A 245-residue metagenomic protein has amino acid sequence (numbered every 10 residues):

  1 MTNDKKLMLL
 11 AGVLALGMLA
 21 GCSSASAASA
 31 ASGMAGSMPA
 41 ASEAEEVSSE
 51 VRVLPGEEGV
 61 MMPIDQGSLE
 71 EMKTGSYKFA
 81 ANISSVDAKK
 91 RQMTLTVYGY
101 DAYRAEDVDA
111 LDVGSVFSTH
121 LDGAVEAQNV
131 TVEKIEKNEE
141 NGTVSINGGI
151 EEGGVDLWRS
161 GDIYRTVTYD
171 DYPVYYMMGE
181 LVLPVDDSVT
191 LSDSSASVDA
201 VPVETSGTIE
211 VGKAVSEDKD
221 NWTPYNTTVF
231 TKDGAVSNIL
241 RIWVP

Functional and structural regions predicted by a protein language model:
M1-A20: Sec-dependent bacterial lipoprotein signal peptides
M1-T2, P39, E46: Glycine-centered signal
L9, A20-S42: Bacterial lipoprotein signal-peptidase II cleavage site
M18, S37, T227-T231: Generic low-polarity alpha-helical segments
E43-P245: Solvent-exposed hydroxyl-ligand-binding patches built from regularly spaced Ser/Thr and small hydrophobics
